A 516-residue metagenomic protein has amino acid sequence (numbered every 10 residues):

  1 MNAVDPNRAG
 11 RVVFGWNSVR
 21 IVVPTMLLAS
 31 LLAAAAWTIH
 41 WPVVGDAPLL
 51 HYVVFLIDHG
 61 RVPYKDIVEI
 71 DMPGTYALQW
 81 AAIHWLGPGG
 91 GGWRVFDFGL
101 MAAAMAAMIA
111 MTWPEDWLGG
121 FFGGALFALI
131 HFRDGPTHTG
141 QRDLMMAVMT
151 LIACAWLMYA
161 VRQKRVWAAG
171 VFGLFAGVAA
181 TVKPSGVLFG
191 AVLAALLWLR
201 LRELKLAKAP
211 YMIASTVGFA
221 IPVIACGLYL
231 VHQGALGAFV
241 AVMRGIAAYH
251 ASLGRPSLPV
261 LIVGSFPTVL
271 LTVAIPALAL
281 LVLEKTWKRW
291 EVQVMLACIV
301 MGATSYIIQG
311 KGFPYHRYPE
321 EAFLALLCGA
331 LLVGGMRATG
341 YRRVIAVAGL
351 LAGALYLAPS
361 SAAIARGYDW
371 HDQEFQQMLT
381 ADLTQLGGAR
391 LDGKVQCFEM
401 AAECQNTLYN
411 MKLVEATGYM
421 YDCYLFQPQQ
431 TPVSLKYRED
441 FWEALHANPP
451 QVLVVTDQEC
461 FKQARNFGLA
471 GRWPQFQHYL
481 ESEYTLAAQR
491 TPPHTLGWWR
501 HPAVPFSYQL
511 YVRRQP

Functional and structural regions predicted by a protein language model:
N2-N7, R11, F189-A220, L281-T286 (+1 more regions): Perimembrane helix-loop-helix junctions
P73, A77, L86-A103: Loop-to-helix entry region of an early transmembrane alpha helix in multi-pass inner-membrane enzymes
V95-L118, I152: Transmembrane-helix motifs of polytopic, lipid-linked glycan transferases
M108-I130, A147-V148, V161-W167, Q293: Transmembrane-helix signature of polytopic, membrane-embedded enzymes that assemble or transfer cell-envelope glycans
W113-P114, L118, A153-V171, E203 (+2 more regions): Membrane-interface transmembrane helices that cradle and orient dolichyl/undecaprenyl
W167-P184, F189-L196, I221, I299-I308: Membrane-interface alpha helices of multi-pass inner-membrane proteins
V187, Q373-T431, L435-R465, T491-T495 (+1 more regions): Short periplasmic/luminal acceptor-recognition loop of GT-C membrane glycosyltransferases, typified by
L188, Q309-R343: Hydrophobic/aromatic-rich transmembrane helices and adjacent perimembrane loops
